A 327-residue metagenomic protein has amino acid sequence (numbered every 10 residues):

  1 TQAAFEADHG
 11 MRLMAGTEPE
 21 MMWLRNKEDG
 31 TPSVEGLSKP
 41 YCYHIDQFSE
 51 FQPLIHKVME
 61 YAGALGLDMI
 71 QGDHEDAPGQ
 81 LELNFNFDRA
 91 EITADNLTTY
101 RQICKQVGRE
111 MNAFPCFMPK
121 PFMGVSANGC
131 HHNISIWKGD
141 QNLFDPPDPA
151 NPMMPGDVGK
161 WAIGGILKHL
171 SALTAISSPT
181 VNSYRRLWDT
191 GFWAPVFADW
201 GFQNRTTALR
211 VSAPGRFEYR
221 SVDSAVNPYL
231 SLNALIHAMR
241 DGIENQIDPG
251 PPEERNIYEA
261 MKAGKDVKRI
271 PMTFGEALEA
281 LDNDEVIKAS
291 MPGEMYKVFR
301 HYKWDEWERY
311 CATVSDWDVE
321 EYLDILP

Functional and structural regions predicted by a protein language model:
T1-P327: Glycine-rich, acidic/polar active-site loops that bind/position phosphate-bearing ligands
